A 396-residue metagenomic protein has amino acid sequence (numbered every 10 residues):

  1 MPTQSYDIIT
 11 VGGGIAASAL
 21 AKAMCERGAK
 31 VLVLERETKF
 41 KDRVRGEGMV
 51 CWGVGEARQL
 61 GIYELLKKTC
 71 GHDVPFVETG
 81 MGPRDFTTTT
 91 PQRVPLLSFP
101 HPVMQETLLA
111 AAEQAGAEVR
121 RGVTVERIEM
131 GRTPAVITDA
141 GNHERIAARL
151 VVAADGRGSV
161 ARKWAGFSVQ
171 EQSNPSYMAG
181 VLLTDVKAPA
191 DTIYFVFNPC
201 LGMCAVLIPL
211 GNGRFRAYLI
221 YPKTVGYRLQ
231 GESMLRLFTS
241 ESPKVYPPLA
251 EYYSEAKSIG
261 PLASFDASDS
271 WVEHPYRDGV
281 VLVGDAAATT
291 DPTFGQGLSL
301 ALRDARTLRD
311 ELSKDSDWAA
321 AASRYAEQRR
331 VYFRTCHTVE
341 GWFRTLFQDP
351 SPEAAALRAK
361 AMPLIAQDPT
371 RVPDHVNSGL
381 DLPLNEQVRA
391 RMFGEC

Functional and structural regions predicted by a protein language model:
P2-G14: Beta1/beta-strand and adjacent pyrophosphate-binding region of the FAD-binding site in flavoprotein oxidoreductases
P2-S5, G55, Q59, Y63-W164 (+2 more regions): Conserved N-terminal helical subregion
V11, C25-R45: Glycine-rich FAD pyrophosphate-binding loop
A17-S18: N-terminal Rossmann-fold NAD(P) dinucleotide-binding loop
T38-R58: Conserved N-terminal glycine-rich FAD pyrophosphate-binding loop of Rossmann-like flavoproteins
A135-R145, L150-L262: Conserved FAD-binding catalytic core of PHBH/FMO-like flavoproteins
Y227-A319: FAD/FMN-dependent oxidoreductases across multiple families
D310-C396: C-terminal helical "tail/cap" subdomain of flavin- and related membrane-associated enzymes
